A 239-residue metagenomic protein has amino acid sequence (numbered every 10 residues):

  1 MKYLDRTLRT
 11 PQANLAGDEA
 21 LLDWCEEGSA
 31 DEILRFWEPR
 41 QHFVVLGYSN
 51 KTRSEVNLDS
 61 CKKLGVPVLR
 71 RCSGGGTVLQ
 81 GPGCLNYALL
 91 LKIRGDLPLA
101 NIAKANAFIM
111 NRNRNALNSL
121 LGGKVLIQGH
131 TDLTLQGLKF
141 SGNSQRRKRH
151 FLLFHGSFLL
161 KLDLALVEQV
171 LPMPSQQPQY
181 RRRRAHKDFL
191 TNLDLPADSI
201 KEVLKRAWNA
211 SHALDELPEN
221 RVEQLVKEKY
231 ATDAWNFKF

Functional and structural regions predicted by a protein language model:
M1-E55, D59, K63, R71 (+1 more regions): Active-site loop/lid in soluble adenylation, ligation, and acyl-transfer enzymes
L58, L64, P82, N86-H212 (+1 more regions): Catalytic beta-strand/loop module used to bind and position nucleotide/cofactor moieties in cofactor-attachment
R71, G81-P82: Histidine-centered catalytic/metal-coordination loop motif
V78: Phosphate-binding core of ATP-grasp and ATP-grasp-like enzymes
